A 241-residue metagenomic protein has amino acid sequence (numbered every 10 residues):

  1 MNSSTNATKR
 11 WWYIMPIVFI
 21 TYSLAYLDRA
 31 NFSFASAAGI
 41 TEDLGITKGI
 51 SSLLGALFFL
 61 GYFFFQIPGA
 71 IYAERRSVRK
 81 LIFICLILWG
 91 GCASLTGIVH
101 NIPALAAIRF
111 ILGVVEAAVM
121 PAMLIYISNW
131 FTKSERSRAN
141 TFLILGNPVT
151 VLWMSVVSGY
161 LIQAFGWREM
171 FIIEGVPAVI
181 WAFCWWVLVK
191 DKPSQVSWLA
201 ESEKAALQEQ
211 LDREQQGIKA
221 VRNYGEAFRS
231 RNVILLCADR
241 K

Functional and structural regions predicted by a protein language model:
M1-F32, E42: Cytosolic juxtamembrane N-terminal segment immediately preceding the first transmembrane helix of multi-pass
A30, F59-I67, A117, V151-L152: Residue-level signature of mid-helix packing/kink "hotspots" within the transmembrane helices of 12-pass Major
S33-F65: Extracellular/periplasmic helix-loop-helix junction of adjacent transmembrane segments in MFS-like secondary
G45, S77, I98-A104, V115 (+2 more regions): Helix-breaking motifs and short loop linkers at transmembrane-helix boundaries and internal kinks in secondary membrane
F64-P103: Conserved MFS/SLC helix-loop-helix module at the cytosolic interface between two early adjacent transmembrane helices
N101-R109, L235-L236: Short hydrophobic/alpha-helical segments at membrane-entry points of transmembrane helices in Major Facilitator
I108-G146: Cytoplasmic helix-loop-helix junction between adjacent transmembrane helices in 12-TM secondary transporters
L143-V196: Helix-loop-helix hairpin linking two adjacent transmembrane segments in secondary transporters
